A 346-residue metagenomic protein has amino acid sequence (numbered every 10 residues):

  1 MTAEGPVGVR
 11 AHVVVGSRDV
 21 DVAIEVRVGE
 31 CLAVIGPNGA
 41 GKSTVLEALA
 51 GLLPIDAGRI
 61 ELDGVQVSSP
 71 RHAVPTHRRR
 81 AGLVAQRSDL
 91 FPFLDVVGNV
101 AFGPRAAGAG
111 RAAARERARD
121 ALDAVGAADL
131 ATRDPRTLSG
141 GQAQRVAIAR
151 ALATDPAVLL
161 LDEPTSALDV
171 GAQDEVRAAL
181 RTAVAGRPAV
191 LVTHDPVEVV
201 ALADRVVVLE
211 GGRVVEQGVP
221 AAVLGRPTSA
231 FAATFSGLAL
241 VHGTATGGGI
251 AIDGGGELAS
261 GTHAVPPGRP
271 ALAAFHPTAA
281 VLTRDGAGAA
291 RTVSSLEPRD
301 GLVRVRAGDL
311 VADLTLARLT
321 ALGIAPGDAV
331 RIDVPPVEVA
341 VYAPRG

Functional and structural regions predicted by a protein language model:
A3-G5, A11-D21, E25-E30, I35-S43 (+2 more regions): Non-catalytic connector elements of ABC transporters
V65-S69, A112-L130: Conserved ABC ATPase "signature" region
V67-G82, A106, R111-A112, V223 (+1 more regions): ABC ATPase NBD coupling module
A131, A151-L152, A183: ABC ATPase C-loop
D134-L138, Q142: Conserved ABC ATPase signature
A153-A157: A short, proline-enriched helix->beta-strand linker immediately N-terminal to the Walker B motif in ABC-type P-loop
L159-E163: Catalytic Walker B motif of ABC-type/P-loop ATPase nucleotide-binding domains
